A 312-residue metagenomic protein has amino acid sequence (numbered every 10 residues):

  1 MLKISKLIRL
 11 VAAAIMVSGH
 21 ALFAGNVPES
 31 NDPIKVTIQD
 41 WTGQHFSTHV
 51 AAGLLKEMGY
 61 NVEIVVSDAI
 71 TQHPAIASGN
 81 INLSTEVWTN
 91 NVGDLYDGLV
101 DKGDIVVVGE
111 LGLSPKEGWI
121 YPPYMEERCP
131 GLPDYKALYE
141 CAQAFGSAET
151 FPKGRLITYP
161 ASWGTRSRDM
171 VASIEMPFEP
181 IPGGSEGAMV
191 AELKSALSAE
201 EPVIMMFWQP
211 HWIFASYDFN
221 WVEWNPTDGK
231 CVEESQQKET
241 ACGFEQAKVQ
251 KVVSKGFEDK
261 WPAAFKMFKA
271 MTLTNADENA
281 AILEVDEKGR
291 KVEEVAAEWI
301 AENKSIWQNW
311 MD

Functional and structural regions predicted by a protein language model:
F23-K35, G146-K153, I306-D312: Immediate post-signal peptide segment of exported/extracytoplasmic ligand-binding proteins
E29-G43, Y60-V65, K153-I157, F268: Short, well-ordered beta-strand elements
Q39-T42, Y60-A77, I181-E192: Short helix-initiation/N-cap motifs at beta->coil->alpha
T42-N61, V171: Short, polar/charged alpha-helical segment
T48, S67-G103, E192, W212-S216: Pocket-flanking alpha-helical
I81-T85, I157-E233: Ligand-binding pocket segment of bilobal, Venus flytrap-like solute-binding proteins
D104-Y159: A conserved helix-loop-strand patch within extracytoplasmic ligand-binding domains of the periplasmic binding
K116-R128, Q246-K260, L283-E284: A bilobed periplasmic-binding-protein/Venus flytrap-type ligand-binding module shared by bacterial periplasmic
